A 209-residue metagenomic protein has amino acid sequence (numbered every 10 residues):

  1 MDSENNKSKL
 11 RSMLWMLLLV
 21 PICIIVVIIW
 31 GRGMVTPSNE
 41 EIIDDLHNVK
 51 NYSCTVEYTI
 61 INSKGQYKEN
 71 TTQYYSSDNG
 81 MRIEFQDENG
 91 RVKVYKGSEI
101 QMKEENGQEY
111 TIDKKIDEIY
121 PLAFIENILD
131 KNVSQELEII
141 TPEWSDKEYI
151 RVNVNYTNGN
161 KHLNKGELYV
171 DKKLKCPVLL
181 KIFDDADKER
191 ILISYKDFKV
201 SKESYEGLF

Functional and structural regions predicted by a protein language model:
D2-T71, S77-N79, L208-F209: N-terminal leader/targeting segments and the immediate start of mature chains
G33-P37, I128-P142, I193: A short, amphipathic edge element
D44-D45, T71-S76, V92-V94, Q135-S145: Short, exposed beta-strand/loop patches in secreted or surface proteins that constitute
K50-T55, S77-E84, D146-N153, C176-L179: Short, hydrophobic/aromatic-rich segments at coil-to-beta transitions
Y58-I60, E84-E88, K103-G107, Y156 (+1 more regions): Beta-turn initiation residues at beta-strand->coil junctions
K64-Q66, D87-V92, N160-K161, A186-K188: Solvent-exposed loop/turn segments connecting transmembrane beta-strands in outer-membrane beta-barrel proteins
T72-A123: An acidic-aromatic
S145-F209: Gly/Pro-enriched, hydrophobic low-complexity segments that function as extracytoplasmic propeptides/linkers
